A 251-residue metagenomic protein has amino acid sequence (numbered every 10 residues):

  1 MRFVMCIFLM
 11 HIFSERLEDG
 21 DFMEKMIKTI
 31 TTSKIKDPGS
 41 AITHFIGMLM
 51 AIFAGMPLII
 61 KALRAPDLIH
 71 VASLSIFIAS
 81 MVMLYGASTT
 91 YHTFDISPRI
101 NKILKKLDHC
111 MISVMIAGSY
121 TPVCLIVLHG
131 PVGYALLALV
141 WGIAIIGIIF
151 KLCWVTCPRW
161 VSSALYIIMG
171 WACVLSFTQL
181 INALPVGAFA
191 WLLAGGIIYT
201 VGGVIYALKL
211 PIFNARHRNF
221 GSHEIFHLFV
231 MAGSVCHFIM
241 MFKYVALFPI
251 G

Functional and structural regions predicted by a protein language model:
F22-G251: Multi-pass alpha-helical transmembrane bundles in non-GPCR membrane proteins that perform intramembrane catalysis
